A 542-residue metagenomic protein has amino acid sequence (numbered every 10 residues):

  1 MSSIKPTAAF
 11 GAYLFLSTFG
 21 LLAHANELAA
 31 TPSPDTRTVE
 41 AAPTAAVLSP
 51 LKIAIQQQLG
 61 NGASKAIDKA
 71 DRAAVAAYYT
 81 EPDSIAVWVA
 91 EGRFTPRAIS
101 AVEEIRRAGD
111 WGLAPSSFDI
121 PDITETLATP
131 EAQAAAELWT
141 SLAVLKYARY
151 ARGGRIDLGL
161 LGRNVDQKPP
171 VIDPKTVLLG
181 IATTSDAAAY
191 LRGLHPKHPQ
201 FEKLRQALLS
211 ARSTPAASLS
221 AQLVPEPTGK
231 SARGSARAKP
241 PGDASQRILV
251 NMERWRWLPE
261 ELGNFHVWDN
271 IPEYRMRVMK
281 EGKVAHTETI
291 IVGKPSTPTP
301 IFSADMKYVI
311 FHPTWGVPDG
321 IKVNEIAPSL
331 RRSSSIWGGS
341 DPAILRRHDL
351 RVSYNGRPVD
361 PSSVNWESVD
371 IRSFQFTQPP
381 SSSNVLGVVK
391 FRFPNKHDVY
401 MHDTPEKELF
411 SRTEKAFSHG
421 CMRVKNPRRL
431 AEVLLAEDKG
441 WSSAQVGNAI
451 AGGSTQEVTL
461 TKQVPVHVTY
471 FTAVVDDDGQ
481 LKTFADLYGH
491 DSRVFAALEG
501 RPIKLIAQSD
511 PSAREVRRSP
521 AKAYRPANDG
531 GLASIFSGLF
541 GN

Functional and structural regions predicted by a protein language model:
M1, A25-T126: Zn2+-dependent metallopeptidase catalytic domains
M1-A12: Bacterial N-terminal signal peptides that target proteins for export
G11-G20: Bacterial N-terminal signal peptides
N26-K69, A74, L138, L142-K146 (+1 more regions): Well-ordered beta-sheet/strand-loop patches within structured domains
R106-V171: Mature extracellular/secreted ectodomains of secretory-pathway proteins
